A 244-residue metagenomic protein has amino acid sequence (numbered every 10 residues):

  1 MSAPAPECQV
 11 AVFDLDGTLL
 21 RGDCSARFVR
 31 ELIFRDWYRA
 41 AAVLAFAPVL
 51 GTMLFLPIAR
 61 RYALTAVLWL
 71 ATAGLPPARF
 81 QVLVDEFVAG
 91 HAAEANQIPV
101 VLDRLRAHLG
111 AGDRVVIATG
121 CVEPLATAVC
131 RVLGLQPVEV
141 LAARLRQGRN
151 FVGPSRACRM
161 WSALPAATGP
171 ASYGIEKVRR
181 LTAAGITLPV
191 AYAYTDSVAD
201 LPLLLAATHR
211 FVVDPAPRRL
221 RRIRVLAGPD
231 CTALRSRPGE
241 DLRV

Functional and structural regions predicted by a protein language model:
S2-A59: Active-site neighborhood of HAD-like aspartate-dependent phosphohydrolases
S2-C8, V82, A89-V244: C-terminal cap/substrate-recognition subdomain and adjoining C-terminal extension of metal-dependent phosphatase-like
L20, T72-P76, Y173: A generic short alpha-helical patch detector that favors 3-5-residue windows in or near N-terminal regions
D23-A26, Y62-A63, A78, P124 (+1 more regions): A generic alpha-helix surface/boundary motif
F28, V67, R79, K177-R180: Hydrophobic alpha-helical segments typical of transmembrane helices and their membrane-interface/capping positions
R30-I33, A66-T72, F87-A93: Short acidic/polar alpha-helix capping motifs at helix-coil junctions
G51-F55, A63-G74: Helix-loop "lid/cap" segments that line or gate small-molecule binding pockets
L75-V84: Acidic catalytic patch
